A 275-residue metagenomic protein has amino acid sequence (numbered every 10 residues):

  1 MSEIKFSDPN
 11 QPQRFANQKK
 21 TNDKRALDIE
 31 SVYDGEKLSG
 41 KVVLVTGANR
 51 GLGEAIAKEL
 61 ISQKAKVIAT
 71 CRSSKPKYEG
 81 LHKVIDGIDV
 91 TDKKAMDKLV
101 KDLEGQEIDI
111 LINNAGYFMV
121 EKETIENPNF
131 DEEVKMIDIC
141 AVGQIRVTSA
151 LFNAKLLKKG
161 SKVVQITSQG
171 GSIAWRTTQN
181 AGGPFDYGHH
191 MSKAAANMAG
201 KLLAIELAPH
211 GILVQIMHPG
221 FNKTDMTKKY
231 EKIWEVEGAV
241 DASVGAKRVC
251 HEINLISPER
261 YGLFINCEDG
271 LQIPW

Functional and structural regions predicted by a protein language model:
M1-V42, P274: Non-catalytic terminal and boundary segments that flank Rossmann-like NAD(P)-dependent oxidoreductase
F6-D8, Q18-K24, P209, I216 (+2 more regions): C-terminal helical subdomain
N49-E59: N-terminal Rossmann NAD(P)H-binding glycine-rich loop of SDR-like oxidoreductase domains
I61-Y78: Conserved glycine-rich Rossmann-like NAD(P)H-binding loop of the short-chain dehydrogenase/reductase
G80-K94: Rossmann-fold cofactor-recognition segment
I112, V164, V214-M217, T227: Hydrophobic structural elements of the Rossmann-like NAD(P)H-binding subdomain that define the short-chain
Y117-I137, I145, K159-P209: Catalytic loop of short-chain dehydrogenase/reductase
